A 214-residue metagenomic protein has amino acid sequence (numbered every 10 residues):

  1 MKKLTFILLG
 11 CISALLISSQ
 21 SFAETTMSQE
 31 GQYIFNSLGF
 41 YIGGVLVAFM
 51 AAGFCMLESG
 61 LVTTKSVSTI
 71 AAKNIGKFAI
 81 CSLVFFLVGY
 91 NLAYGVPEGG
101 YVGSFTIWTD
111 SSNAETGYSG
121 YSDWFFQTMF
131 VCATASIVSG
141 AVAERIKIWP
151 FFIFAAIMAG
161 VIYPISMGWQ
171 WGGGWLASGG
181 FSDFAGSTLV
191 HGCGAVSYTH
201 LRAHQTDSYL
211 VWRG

Functional and structural regions predicted by a protein language model:
M1-E24: N-terminal secretory/membrane targeting signals
C11-S13, K77-N91, I157-I162: Hydrophobic alpha-helical membrane-insertion segments
E24-M50, F54, S111: Hydrophobic alpha-helical membrane-interaction elements
F35-G43, K65-A79: Loop-to-helix transition at the N-terminal end of transmembrane alpha-helices
G53-S68, M129-W149, S166-W175: Membrane-water interface regions at transmembrane-helix termini and the short interhelical loops of multi-pass membrane
F86-S104, E144-R145, S166-A177: Transmembrane alpha-helix boundary signature
L87-I137: Membrane-interface helix-loop-helix modules in multi-pass inner-membrane proteins
T199-T206: Conserved small/polar residues in nucleotide/adenosyl-binding loops
